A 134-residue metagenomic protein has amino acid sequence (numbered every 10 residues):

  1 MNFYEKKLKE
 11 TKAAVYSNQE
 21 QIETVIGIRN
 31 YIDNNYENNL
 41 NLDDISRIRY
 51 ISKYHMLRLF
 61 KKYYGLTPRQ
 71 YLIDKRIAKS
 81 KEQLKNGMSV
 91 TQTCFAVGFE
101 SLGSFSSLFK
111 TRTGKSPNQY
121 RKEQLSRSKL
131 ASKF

Functional and structural regions predicted by a protein language model:
M1-N38, I48, N118-F134: Inter-domain helical "communication" segments and dimerization helices that couple sensory or membrane-embedded modules
N2-Y16, D43-Y71, A96-S116: Basic/polar phosphate-binding segments, predominantly the helix-turn-helix DNA-binding elements of transcriptional
I26, N30, N34, N39 (+2 more regions): Terminal helix-turn-helix DNA-binding modules in bacterial transcription factors
